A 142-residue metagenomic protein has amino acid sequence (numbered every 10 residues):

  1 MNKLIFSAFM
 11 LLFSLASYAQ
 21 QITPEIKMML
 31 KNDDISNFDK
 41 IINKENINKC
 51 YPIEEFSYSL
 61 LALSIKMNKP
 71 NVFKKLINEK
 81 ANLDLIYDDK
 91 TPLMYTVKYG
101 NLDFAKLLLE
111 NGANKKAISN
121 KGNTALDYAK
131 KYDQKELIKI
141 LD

Functional and structural regions predicted by a protein language model:
L4-F13: Sec-dependent N-terminal signal peptides
Q21-M28, C50-L61, L85-P92, I118-T124: Ankyrin-repeat boundary/"N-cap" motif
N37, N71-V72, D103-F104, E136-L137: Conserved ankyrin/ankyrin-like repeat signature
I42-N48, K74-N82, K106-N114, I140-D142: Ankyrin repeat domain, specifically the short helix-to-loop turn at the C-terminus of the second helix of each repeat
I42-N78: N-terminal, post-signal-peptide region of Sec/Tat-exported proteins
K115-D142: Leucine-rich solenoid repeat scaffolds
